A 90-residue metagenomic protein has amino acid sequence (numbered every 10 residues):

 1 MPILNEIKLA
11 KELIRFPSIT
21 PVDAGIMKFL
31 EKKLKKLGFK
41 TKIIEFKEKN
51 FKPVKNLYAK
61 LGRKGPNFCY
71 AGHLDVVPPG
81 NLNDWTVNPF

Functional and structural regions predicted by a protein language model:
M1-D23, K35-G38, G80: N-terminal hydrophobic or amphipathic helices/low-complexity stretches enriched in small/hydrophobic/Pro/Gly
I3-L4, L9, K47, K64-N67 (+1 more regions): Homeobox/homeodomain signature
I19-G65, N88-F90: A non-catalytic alpha/beta surface segment that caps or lines the substrate-entry region of metallo-dependent hydrolase
N67-F90: Active-site metal-coordination/substrate-binding segment of hydrolases, especially metallo-dependent peptidases
